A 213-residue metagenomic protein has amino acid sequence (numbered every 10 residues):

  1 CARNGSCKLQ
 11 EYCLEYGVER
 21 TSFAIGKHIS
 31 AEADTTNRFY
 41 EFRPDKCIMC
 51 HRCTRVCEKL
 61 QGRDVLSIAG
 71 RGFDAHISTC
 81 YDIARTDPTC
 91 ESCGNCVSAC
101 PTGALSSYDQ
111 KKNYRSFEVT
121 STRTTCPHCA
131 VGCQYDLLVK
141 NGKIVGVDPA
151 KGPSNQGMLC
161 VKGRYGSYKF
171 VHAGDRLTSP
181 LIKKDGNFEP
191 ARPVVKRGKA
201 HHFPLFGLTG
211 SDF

Functional and structural regions predicted by a protein language model:
C1: Divalent-metal coordination cores built from histidine and acidic residues
N4-F213: N-terminal export/assembly segments and adjacent metallocofactor-ligating motifs of anaerobic energy-metabolism
